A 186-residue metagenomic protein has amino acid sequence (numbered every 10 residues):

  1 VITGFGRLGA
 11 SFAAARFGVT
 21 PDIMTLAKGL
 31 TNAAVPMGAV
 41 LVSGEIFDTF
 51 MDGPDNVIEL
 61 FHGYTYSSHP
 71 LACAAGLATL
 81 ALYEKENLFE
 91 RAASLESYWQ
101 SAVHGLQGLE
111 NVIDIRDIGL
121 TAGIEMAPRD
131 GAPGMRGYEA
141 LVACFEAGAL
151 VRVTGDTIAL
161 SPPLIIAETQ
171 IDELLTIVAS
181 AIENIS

Functional and structural regions predicted by a protein language model:
V1-S186: Conserved N-terminal phosphate-binding loop of PLP-dependent enzymes in the Aspartate aminotransferase
